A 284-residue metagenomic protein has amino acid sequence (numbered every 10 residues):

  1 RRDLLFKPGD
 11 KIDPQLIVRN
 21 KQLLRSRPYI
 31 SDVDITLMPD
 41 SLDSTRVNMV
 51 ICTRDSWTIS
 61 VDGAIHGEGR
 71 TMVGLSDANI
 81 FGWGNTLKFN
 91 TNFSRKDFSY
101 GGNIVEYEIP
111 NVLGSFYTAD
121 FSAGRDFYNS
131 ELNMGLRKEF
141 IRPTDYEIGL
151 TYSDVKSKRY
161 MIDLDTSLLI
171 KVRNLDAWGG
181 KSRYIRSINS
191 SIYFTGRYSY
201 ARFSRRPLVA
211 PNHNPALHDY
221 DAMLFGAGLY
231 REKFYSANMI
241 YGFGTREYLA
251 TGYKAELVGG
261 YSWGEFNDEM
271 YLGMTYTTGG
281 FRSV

Functional and structural regions predicted by a protein language model:
R1-G69, G74, N90-N92, G102-E108 (+2 more regions): Periplasmic polypeptide-binding modules associated with outer-membrane biogenesis and secretion
L4-K7, A255-V284: C-terminal transmembrane beta-barrel domains of outer membrane proteins
G9, G82-G84, G260: Glycine-centered flexibility sites
L16-R19, G226, T275: Long, highly charged amphipathic alpha-helices
S44, Y248-A250, E269: Short, surface-exposed loop/turn motifs at beta-strand boundaries within globular domains
R54-S236, Y248, K254, T277-V284: Gram-negative/organellar outer-membrane beta-barrel architecture
A237-F243, Y261-W263: Active-site-adjacent structural elements in folded domains
T245-Y248, E265: Short, solvent-exposed beta-strand/turn "edge" segments of beta-rich domains on protein surfaces
